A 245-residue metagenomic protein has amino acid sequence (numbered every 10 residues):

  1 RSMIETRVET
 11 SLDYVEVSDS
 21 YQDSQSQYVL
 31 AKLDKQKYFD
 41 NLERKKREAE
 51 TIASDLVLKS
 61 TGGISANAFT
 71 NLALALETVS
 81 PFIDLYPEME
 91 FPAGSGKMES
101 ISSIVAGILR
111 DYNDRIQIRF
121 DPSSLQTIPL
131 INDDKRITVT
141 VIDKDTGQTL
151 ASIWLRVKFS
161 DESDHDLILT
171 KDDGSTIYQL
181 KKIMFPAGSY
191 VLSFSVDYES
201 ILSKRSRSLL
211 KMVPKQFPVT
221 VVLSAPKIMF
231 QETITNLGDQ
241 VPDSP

Functional and structural regions predicted by a protein language model:
S2-S244: Domain-level marker for long, solvent-exposed, non-transmembrane regions
